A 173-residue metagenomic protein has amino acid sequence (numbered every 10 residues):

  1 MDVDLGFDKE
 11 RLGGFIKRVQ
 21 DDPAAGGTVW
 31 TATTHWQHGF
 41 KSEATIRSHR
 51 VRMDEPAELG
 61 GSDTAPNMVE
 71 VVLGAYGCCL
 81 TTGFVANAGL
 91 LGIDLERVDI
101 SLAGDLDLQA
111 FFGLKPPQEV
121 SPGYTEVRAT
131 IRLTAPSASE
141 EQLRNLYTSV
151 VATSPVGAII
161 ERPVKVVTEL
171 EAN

Functional and structural regions predicted by a protein language model:
M1-G74, A86-N173: Extended beta-strand/beta-hairpin segments
A75-L80: Alpha-helical metal-binding/catalytic segments enriched in His/Glu/Asp
